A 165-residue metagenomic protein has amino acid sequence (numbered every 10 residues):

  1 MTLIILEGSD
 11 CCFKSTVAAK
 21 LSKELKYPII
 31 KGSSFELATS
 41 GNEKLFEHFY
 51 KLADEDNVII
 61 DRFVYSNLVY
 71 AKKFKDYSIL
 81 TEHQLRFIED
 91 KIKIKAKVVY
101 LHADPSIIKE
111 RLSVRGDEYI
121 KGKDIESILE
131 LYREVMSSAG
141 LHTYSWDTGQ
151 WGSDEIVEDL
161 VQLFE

Functional and structural regions predicted by a protein language model:
L3, N57-I59: Residue-level preference for the first positions of well-ordered beta-strands
L6: Hydrophobic anchor at the beta1->P-loop junction of P-loop NTPases
S9-N57, V69: Conserved substrate/cofactor phosphate-moiety recognition/catalytic segment in nucleotide-dependent phosphotransferases
D10-C12, V64-S66, D104-S106, Q150-G152: Short, solvent-exposed loop/turn segments at secondary-structure junctions
K23, K75-S78, R115-E118: Glycine-rich, phosphate-binding/catalytic loops in enzymes
I60-R62, T81-L85, D90-L112: Conserved phosphate-donor/acceptor-positioning beta-strand/loop module used by diverse small-molecule
L68-R86: A mobile, often basic/glycine-rich helix-loop segment that functions as the active-site lid/recognition loop
S113-E118, K123-E165: NTP-dependent small-molecule kinase module
